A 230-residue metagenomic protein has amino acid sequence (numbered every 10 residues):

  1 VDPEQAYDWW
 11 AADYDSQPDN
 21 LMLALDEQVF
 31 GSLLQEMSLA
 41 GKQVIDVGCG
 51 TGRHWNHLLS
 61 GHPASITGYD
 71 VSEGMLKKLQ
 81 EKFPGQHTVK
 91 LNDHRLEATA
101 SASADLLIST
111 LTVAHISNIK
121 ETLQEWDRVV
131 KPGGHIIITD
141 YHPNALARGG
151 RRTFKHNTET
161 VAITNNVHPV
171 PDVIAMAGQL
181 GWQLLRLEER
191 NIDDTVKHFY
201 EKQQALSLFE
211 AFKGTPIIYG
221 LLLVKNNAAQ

Functional and structural regions predicted by a protein language model:
V1-S38, R53-H57, M75-K78, N191 (+2 more regions): Conserved class I S-adenosyl-L-methionine
I45-V47, T51-L96: Class I SAM-dependent methyltransferase SAM/SAH-binding core
A98-L107: A short acidic, Gly/Pro-enriched loop at the edge of an enzyme's catalytic core that lines a small-molecule cofactor
L106-N118: A short SAM/SAH-binding and catalytic strip from SAM-dependent methyltransferases
K120-P132: A short glycine-rich, Lys/Arg-flanked "PGG" loop and its adjoining helix->strand segment in the class I
I137-T164: Conserved class I S-adenosyl-L-methionine
N165-L187: Short alpha-helix
L185-Q230: Conserved Class I S-adenosyl-L-methionine
